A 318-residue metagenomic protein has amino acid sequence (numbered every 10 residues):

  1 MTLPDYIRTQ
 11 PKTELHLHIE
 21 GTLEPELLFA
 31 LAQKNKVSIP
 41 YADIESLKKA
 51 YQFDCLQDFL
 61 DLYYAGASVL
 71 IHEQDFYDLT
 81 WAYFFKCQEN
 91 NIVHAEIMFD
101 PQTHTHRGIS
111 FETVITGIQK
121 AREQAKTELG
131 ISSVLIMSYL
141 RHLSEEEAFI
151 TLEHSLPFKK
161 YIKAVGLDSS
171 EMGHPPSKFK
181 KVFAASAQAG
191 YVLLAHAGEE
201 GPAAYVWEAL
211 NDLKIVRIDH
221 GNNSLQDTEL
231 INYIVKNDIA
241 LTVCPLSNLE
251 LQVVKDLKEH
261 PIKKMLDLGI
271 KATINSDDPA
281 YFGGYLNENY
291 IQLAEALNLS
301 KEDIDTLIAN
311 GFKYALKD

Functional and structural regions predicted by a protein language model:
M1-Y191, E200-A204, D212-R217, N223-A240 (+1 more regions): Metal-cofactor-binding active-site regions of metalloenzymes
H196: Short HxH-centered metal-ligating active-site micro-motif
